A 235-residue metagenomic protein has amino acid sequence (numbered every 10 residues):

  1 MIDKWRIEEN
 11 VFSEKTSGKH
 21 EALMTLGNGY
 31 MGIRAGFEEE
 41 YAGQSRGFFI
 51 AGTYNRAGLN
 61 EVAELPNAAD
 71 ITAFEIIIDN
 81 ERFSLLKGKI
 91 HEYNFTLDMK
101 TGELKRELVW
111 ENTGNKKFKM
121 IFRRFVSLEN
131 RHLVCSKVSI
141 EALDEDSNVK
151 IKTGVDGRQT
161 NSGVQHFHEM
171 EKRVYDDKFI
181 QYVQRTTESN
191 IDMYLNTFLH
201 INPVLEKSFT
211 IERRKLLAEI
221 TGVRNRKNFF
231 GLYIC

Functional and structural regions predicted by a protein language model:
M1-C235: Beta-sandwich/jelly-roll carbohydrate-recognition scaffolds of carbohydrate-active enzymes
